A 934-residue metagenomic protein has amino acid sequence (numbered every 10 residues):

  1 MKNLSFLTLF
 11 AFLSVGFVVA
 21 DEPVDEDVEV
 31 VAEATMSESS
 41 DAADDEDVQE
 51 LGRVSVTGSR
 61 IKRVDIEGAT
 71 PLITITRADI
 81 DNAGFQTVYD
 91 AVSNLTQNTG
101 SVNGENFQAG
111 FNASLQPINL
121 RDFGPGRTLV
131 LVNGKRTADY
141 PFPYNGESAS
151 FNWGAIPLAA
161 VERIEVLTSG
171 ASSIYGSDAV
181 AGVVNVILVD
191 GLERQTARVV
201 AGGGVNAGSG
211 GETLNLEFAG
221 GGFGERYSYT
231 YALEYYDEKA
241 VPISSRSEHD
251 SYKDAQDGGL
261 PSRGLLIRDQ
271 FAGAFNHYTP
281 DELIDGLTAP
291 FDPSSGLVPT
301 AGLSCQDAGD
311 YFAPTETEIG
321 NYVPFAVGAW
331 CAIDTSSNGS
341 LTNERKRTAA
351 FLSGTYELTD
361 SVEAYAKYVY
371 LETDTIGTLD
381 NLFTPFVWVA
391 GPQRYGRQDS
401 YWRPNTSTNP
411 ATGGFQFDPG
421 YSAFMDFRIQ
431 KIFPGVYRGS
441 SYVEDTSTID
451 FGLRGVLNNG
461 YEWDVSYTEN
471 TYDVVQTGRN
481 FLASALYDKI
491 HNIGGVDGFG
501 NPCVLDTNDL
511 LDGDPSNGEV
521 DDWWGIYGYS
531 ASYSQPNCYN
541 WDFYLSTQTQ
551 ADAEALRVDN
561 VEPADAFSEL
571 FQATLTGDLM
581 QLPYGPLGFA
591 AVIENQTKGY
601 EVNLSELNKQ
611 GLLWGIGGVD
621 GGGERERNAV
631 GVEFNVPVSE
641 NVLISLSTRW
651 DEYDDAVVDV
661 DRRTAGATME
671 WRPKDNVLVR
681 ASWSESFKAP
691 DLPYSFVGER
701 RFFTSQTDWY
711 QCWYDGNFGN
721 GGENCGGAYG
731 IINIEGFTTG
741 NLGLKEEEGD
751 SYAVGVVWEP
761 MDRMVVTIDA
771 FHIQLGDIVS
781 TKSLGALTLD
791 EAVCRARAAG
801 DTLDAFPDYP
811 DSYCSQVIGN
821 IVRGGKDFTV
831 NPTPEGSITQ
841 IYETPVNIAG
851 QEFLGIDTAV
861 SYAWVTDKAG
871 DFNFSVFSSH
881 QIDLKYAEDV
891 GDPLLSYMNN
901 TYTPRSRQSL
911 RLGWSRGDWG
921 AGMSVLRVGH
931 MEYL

Functional and structural regions predicted by a protein language model:
G52-A83, Y89, Y140-N145, Q195-R198: N-terminal periplasmic "start-of-domain" segments of outer-membrane beta-barrel proteins
D90-T96, G100-S114, F123-P125, K135 (+11 more regions): Surface-exposed beta-strand-turn/loop segments characteristic of Gram-negative outer-membrane beta-barrels
Q116, G182, E212-F218, Y227 (+11 more regions): Hydrophobic, lipid-facing positions within transmembrane beta-strands of outer-membrane proteins
G191-Q195, E225-R226, T359-V362, V456-E462 (+8 more regions): Short loop/turn motifs that connect adjacent beta-strands in outer-membrane beta-barrel proteins
Q195-V199, Y229-Y231, D360, A364-A366 (+12 more regions): Transmembrane beta-strands of outer-membrane beta-barrel proteins
A201-V205, G224-R226, Y235-K239, Y370-D374 (+13 more regions): Transmembrane beta-strands of outer-membrane beta-barrel pores
R479-N492, E594-N595, G621-N717, N724 (+3 more regions): Structural signature of Gram-negative outer-membrane beta-barrels, strongest in the C-terminal barrel of TonB-dependent
F771-Y933: Gram-negative outer-membrane beta-barrel transporters
